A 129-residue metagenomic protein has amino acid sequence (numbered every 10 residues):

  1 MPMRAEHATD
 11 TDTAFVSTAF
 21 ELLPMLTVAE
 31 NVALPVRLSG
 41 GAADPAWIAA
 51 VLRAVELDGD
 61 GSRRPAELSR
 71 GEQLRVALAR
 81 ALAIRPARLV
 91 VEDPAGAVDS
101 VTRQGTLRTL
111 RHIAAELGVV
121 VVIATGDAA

Functional and structural regions predicted by a protein language model:
D12-T13, T18-L23, D127: Catalytic "switch" loops of ABC-type ATPases
L26-A33: Short coil-to-helix segment of the ABC ATPase nucleotide-binding domain corresponding to the Q-loop/switch region
P45-D60: Conserved ABC ATPase "signature" region
R64-L68, E72: Conserved ABC ATPase signature
L78: Hydrophobic anchor residue at the start of the ABC signature
R85: Conserved catalytic motifs of ABC-family nucleotide-binding domains
L89-D93: Catalytic Walker B motif of ABC-type/P-loop ATPase nucleotide-binding domains
